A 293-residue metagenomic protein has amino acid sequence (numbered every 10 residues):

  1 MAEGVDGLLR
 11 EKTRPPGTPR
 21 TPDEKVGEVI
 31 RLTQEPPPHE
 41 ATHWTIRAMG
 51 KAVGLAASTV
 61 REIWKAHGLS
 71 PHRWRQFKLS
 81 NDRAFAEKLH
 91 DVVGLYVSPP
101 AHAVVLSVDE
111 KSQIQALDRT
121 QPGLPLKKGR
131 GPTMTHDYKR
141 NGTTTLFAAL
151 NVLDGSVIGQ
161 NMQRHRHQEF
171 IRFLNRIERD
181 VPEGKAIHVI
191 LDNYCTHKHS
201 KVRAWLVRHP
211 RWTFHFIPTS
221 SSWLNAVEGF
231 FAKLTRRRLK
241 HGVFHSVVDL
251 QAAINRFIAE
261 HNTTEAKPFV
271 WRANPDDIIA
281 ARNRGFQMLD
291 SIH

Functional and structural regions predicted by a protein language model:
G4, V29, M49-G50, V60 (+10 more regions): Mobile genetic element proteins and their domesticated derivatives, centered on retroelements and DNA transposons
D6-T59, P99-P100: A short, amphipathic alpha-helix used for macromolecular contacts
L8-T21, I63-P99, D118-K128: Basic, flexible linker segments flanking DNA-binding modules in nucleic acid-interacting mobile-element proteins
K51, L89-N175, A281-M288: Extended, low-complexity cationic-aromatic segments
D118, D249-H293: C-terminal domain-tail junction helix/linker
P132-Y138, H209-A226, G242-F244: RNase H-like polynucleotidyl transferase catalytic core
V157, V227-D249, E260-E265: Active-site proximal helix-loop segment of RNase H-like, two-metal nucleases, encompassing DDE(D)
K185-H197, N225: Acidic/histidine-rich, metal-coordinating catalytic segments
